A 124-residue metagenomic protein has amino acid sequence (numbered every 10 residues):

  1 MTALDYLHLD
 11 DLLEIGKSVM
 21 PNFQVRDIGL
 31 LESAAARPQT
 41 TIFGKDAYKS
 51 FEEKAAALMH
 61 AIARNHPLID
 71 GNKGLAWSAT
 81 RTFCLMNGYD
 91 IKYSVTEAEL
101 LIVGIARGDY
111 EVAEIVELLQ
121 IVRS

Functional and structural regions predicted by a protein language model:
M1-S124: FIC/Doc superfamily catalytic core
